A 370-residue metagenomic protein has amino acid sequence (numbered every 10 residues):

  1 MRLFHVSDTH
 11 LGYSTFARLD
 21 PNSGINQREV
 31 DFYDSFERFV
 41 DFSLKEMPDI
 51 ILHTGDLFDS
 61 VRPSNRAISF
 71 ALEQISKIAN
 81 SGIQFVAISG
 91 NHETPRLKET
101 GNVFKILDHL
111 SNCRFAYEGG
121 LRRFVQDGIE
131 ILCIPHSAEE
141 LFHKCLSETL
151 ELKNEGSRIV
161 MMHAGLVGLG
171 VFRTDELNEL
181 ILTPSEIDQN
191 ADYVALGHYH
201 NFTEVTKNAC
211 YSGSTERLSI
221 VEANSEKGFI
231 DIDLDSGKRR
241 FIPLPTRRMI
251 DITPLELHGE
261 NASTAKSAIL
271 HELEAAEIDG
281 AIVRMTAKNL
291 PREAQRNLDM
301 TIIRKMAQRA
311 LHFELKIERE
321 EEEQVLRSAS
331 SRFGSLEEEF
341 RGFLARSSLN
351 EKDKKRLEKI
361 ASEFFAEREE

Functional and structural regions predicted by a protein language model:
M1-S69, C145, K355, K359-I360 (+1 more regions): N-terminal active-site segment of His-dependent metallophosphoesterases
F4, E130-L132, I230: Conserved beta-strand elements of the Class I
N22, I50, V61-C210, T215-I220 (+1 more regions): His/Asp/Glu-rich metal-coordinating catalytic cores of metallo-dependent phosphodiesterases/hydrolases acting on
Y33, E37-L44, S69-L72, S76 (+2 more regions): Amphipathic, non-transmembrane alpha-helical secondary structure
S43-M47, L152-G156, A275-D279: Glycine-rich phosphate-binding loop signature in dinucleotide/nucleotide-binding domains
G197-A265: A conserved active-site cap/scaffold subdomain adjacent to cofactor or substrate pockets
L234-E370: Accessory, non-catalytic peripheral segments of nucleic-acid enzymes
